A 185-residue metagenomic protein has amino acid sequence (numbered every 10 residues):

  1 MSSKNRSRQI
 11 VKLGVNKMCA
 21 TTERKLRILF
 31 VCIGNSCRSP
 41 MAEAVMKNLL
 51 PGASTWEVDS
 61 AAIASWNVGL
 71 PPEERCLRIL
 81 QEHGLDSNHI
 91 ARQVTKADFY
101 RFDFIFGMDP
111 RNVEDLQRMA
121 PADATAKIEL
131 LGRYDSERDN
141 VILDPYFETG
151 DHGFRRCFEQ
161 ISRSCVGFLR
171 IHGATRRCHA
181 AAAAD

Functional and structural regions predicted by a protein language model:
S3-R101, I171-A180: Conserved active-site segments centered on acidic
C32, L80, F106-G107, I161: Hydrophobic structural packing positions in well-ordered secondary structure
S39, M108-D109: Replace "coordinates the UDP/GDP/TDP-sugar" with "coordinates nucleotide-activated sugar donors
F104, P110-D185: Phosphate-binding/catalytic loops
